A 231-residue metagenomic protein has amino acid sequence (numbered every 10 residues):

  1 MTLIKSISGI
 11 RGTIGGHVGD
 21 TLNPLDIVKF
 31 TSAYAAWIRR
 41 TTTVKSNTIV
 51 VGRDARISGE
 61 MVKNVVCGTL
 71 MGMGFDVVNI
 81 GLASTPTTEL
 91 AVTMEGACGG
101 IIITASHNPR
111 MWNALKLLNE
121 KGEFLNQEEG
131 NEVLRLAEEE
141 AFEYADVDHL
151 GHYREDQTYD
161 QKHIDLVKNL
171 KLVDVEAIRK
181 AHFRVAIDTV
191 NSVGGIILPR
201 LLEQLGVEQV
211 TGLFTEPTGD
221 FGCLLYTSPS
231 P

Functional and structural regions predicted by a protein language model:
M1-G68, G72-M73, Y153-V185: An N-terminal, well-structured beta->alpha segment
I4-K5, T48, G96, R110 (+2 more regions): Short glycine- and Lys/Arg-enriched binding-loop motifs that mark or flank ligand-binding interfaces
I7-I10, N108, T189, P231: Conformational gate/switch positions in structured elements
R11-H17, I57, P86, A105 (+4 more regions): Basic, gly/Ser/Thr/Pro-rich low-complexity segments located predominantly at protein N termini
T13, N113-S228: Gly/Ser/Thr-enriched, mixed-charge loops and adjacent short helices that form phosphate/oxyanion-binding elements
I38, V92, L136-E138: Hydrophobic residues in alpha-helical segments
T48-W112, R200-S228: N-terminal small/polar loop signature for handling phosphorylated ligands or for N-terminal nucleophile
